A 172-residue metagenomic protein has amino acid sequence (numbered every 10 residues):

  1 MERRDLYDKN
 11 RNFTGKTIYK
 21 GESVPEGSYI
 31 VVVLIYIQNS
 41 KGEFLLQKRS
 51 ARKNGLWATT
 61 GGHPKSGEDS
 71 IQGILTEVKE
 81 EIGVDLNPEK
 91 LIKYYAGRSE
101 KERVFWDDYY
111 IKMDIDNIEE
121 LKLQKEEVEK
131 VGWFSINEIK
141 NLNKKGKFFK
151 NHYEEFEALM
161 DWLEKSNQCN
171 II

Functional and structural regions predicted by a protein language model:
M1-L34, S40: Acidic, metal-coordinating catalytic segment for phosphate/diphosphate chemistry, firing primarily on the Nudix
V32-H63: A glycine-rich, hydrophobic loop/mini-helix early in the fold
L46, A58-I92: The catalytic Nudix box helix
N54-W57, E100-V104, D108, I118-I172: Nudix hydrolase/Nudix homology domain
K79-E119: Active-site segment of metal-dependent pyrophosphate-handling enzymes, primarily the Nudix hydrolase catalytic core
